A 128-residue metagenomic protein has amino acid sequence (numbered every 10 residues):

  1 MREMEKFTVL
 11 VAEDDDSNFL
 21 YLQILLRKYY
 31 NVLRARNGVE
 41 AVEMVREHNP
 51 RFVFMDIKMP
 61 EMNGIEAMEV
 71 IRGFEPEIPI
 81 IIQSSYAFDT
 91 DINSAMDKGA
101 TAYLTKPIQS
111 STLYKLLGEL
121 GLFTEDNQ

Functional and structural regions predicted by a protein language model:
M1-L10, S111-Q128: Non-catalytic signal-transmission and effector/linker regions of two-component phosphorelay proteins
D15-R34: Two-component/phosphorelay signaling modules centered on CheY-like receiver
N37-E40, N63-E69: Acidic catalytic/metal-coordinating carboxylates
R46-H48, V70-E77, K98: Conserved phosphotransfer cores of two-component systems
H48-F54: Active-site beta3 strand of CheY-like receiver
M59: Receiver (REC) domain active-site loop signature in two-component systems and cognate sites in sensor histidine kinases
E66, A87-L104, K115, D126: Alpha4 helix (beta4-alpha4-beta5 surface) of REC/receiver domains from two-component response regulators
